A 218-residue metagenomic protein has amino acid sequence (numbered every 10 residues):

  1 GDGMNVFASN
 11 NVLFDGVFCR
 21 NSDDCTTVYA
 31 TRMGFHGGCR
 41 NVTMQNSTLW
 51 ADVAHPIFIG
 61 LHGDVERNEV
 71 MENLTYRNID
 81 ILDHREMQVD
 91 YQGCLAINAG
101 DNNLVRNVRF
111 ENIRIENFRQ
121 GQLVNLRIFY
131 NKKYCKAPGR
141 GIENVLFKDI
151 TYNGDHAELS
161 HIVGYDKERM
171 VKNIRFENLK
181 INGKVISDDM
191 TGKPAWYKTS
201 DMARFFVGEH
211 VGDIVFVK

Functional and structural regions predicted by a protein language model:
G1-K218: Extracellular/periplasmic carbohydrate-active domains that bind, remodel, or depolymerize complex polysaccharides
